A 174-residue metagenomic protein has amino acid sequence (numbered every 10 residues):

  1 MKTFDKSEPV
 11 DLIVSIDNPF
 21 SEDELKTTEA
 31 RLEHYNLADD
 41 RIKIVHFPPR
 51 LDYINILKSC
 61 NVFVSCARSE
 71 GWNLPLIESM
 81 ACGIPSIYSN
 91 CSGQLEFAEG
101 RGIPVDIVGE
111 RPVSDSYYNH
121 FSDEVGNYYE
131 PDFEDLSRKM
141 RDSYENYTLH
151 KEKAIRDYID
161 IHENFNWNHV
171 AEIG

Functional and structural regions predicted by a protein language model:
D11-K26: Glycosyltransferase donor-sugar binding loop
E24-I54, V62: Nucleotide-activated donor-binding/catalytic signature segment of Leloir-type glycosyltransferases, i.e., the conserved
N61, A81-G83, N90: A short alpha->beta transition loop at the rim of the catalytic pocket in nucleotide-sugar-dependent
R68: Aromatic "clamp/platform" in nucleotide-sugar-dependent glycosyltransferases that forms part of the donor/acceptor
N73-L76, C91: Short glycine/serine-rich donor-binding loops of glycosyltransferases
P85-Y88, I103-D106: Short hydrophobic beta-strand element within catalytic cores of glycosyltransferases and related nucleotide-activated
G109-L149: C-terminal "capping" alpha-helix adjacent to the active site of nucleotide-linked donor transferases in cell-envelope
Y128-D135, E145-I173: A charged, aromatic-enriched C-terminal amphipathic alpha-helix characteristic of glycosyltransferases across folds
